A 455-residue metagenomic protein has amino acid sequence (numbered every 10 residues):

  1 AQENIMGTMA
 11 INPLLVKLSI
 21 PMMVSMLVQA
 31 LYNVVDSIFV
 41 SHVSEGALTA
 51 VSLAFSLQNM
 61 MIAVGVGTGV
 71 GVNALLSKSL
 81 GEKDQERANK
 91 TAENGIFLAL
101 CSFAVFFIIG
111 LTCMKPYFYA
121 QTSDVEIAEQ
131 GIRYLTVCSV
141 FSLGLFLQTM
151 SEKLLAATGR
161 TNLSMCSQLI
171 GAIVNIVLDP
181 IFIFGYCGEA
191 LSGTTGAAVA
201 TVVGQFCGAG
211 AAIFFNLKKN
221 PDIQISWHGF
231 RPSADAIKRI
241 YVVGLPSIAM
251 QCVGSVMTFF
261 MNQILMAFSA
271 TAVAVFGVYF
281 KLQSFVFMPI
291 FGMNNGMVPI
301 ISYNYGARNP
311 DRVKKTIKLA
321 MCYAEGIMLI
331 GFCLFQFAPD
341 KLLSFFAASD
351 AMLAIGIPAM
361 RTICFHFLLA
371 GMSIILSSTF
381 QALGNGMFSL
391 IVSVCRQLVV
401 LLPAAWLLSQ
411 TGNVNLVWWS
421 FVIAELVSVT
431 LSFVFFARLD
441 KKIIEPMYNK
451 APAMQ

Functional and structural regions predicted by a protein language model:
A1-S19, L76-L143, E189-L245, I301-H366 (+1 more regions): Short alpha-helical transmembrane segments in multi-pass integral membrane proteins
T8, N12-L31, V35, L57-V64 (+6 more regions): Residue-level signal for short hydrophobic patches within transmembrane helices of multi-pass membrane transporters
K17-D36, V137, Q148, G171 (+5 more regions): Transmembrane helical elements of multi-pass membrane transporters/channels
L27, L31-T49, F118-V125, I181-S192 (+5 more regions): Helix-terminus/linker motif at the lipid-water interface of multi-pass membrane proteins
E45-S56, G131, L135, A198 (+2 more regions): Small-residue hotspots at the loop-to-helix junctions and early N-terminal turns of transmembrane alpha-helices
L48-I108, L145-S164, V275-C333, F337-P339 (+1 more regions): Small-residue-rich hydrophobic transmembrane alpha-helices
M60-A63, F107, N175-P180, A209-I213 (+4 more regions): Hydrophobic transmembrane alpha-helices of multi-pass small-molecule transporters
G69, N73, C138-A156, S164-A172 (+5 more regions): Short runs within selected transmembrane alpha-helices of multi-pass transporters and secretion channels
